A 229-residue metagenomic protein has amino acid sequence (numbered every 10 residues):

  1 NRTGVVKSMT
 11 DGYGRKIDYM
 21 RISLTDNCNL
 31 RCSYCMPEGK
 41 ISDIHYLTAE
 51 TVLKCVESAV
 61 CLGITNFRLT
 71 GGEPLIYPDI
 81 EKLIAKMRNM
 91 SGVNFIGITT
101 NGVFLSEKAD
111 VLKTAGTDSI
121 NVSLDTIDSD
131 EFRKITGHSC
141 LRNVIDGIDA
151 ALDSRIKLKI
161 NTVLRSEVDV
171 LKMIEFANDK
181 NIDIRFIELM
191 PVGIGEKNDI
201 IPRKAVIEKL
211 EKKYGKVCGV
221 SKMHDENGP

Functional and structural regions predicted by a protein language model:
N1-R2: Eukaryotic N-terminal low-complexity, Ser/Thr- and Lys/Arg-rich leader segments that predominantly function as
V5-F95: Conserved alpha-helical substructure of the radical SAM core
D26-C28, L124-T126, E188: Short, small-residue-rich loop/turn micro-motifs
K40-D43, D128-I135, V192-K197: A short acidic, helix-capping loop that chelates divalent metal ions and anchors anionic groups
I41, P74, G102-V103, L164-E167 (+1 more regions): Short histidine/acidic/glycine/proline-rich micro-motifs that form metal- and phosphate-coordinating active-site loops
A49-R68, Y77-D183: Radical SAM/AdoMet-radical enzyme domain recognition
L171, F176-D179, D183-P229: A C-terminal junction/extension of Radical SAM enzymes
